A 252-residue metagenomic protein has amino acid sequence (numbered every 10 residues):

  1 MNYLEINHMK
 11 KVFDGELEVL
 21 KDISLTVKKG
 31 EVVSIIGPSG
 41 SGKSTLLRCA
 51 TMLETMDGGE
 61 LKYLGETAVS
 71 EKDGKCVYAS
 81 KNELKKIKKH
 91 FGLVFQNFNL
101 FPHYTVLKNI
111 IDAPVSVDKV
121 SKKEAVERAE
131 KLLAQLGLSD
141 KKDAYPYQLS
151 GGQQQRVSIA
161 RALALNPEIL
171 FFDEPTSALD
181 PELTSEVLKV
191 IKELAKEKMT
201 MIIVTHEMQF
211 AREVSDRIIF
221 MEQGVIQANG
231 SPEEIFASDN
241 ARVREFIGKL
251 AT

Functional and structural regions predicted by a protein language model:
G59-D73: Conserved ABC transporter NBD signature motif
A144-Y147, L165, E197: Conserved signature/switch motifs of ABC ATPase nucleotide-binding domains
L170-D173: Catalytic Walker B motif of ABC-type/P-loop ATPase nucleotide-binding domains
P181-L183: Helix N-cap at the start of a conserved alpha-helix in ABC-type nucleotide-binding domains
A211-E213: A short, surface-exposed alpha-helical micro-motif characterized by mixed small hydrophobic and charged/polar residues
N229-G230: ABC ATPase "signature
